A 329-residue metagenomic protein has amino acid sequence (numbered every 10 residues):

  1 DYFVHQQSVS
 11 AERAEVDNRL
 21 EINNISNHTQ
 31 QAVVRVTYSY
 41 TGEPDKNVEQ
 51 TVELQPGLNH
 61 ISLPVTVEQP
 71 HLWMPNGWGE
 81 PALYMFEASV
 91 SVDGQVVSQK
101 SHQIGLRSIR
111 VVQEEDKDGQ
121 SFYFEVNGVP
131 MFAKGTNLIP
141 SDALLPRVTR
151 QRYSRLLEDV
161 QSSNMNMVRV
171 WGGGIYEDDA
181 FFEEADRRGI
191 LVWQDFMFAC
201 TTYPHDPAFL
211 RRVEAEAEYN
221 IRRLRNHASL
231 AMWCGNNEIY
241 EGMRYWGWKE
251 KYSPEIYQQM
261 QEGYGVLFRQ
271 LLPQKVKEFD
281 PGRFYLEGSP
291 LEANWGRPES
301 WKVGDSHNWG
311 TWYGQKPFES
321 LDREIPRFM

Functional and structural regions predicted by a protein language model:
D1-M167: Secreted/periplasmic carbohydrate-active enzymes, especially glycoside hydrolases
M167-R187, L191-M329: Substrate-binding/catalytic cleft of secreted carbohydrate-active enzymes, primarily glycoside hydrolases
